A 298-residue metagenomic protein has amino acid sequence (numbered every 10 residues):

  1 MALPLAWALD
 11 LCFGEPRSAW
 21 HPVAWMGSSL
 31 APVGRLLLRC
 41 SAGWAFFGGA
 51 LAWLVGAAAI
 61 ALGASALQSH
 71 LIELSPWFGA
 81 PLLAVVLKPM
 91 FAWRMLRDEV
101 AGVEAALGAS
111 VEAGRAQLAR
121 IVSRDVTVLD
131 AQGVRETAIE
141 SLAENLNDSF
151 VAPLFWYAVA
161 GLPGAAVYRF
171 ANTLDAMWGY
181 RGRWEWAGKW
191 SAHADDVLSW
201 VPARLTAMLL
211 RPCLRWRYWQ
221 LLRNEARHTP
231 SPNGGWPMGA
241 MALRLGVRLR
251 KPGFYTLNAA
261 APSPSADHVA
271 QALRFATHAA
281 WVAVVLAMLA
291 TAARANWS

Functional and structural regions predicted by a protein language model:
M1-A166, G179-S298: Hydrophobic alpha-helical transmembrane segments
Y168-M177: Alpha-helical scaffolding flanking metal-ion-dependent phosphate/phosphodiester catalytic sites
